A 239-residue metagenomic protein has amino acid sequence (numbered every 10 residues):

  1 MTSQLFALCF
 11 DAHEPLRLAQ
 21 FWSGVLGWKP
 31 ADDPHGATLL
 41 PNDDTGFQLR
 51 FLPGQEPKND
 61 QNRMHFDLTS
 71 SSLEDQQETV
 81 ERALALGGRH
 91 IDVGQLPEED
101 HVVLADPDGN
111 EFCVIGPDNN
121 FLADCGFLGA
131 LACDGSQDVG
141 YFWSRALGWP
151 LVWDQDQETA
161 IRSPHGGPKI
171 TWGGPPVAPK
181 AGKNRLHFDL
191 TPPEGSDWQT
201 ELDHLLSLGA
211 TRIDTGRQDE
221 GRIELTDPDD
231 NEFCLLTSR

Functional and structural regions predicted by a protein language model:
M1-P34, L40-D92, A105-D156, I161-D214 (+1 more regions): Glyoxalase I/VOC metalloenzyme domain signal
P97-E99, Q218-E220: Short, small/polar residue-rich loop motifs at catalytic or cofactor-binding pockets
